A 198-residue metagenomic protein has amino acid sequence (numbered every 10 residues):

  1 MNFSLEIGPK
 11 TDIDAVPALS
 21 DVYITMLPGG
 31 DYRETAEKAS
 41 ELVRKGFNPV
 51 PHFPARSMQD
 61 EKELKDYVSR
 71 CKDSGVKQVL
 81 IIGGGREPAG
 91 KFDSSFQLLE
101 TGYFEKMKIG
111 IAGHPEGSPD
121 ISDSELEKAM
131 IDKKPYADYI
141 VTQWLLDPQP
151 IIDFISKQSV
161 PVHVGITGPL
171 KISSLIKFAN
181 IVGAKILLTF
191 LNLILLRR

Functional and structural regions predicted by a protein language model:
F3-T11, D21-D31, P54-R56, Q78-G85 (+2 more regions): Catalytic beta/alpha-barrel core
S4-P9, I82-G84, A89-G117, K157-R198: Active-site pocket-lining/capping segments in soluble small-molecule metabolic enzymes
T11-A15, G30-E41, M58-D66, G85-Y103 (+2 more regions): Active-site-adjacent beta->alpha loops and helix N-cap segments on the catalytic face of soluble alpha/beta enzymes
N48, K77, D138-Y139, P161: Residue-level detector of anion-binding/catalytic polar loops
P51, K133-Y136, V164: Conserved, mostly hydrophobic/aromatic
F53, L64, E127, G183 (+1 more regions): A structural signal for the main folded, soluble domain(s) of proteins
D66-L80, K128-D138, A184-F190: Structural recognition of alpha->loop->beta junctions
E105-T142, L146-D147: Ligand/cofactor pocket segment of small-molecule handling proteins
